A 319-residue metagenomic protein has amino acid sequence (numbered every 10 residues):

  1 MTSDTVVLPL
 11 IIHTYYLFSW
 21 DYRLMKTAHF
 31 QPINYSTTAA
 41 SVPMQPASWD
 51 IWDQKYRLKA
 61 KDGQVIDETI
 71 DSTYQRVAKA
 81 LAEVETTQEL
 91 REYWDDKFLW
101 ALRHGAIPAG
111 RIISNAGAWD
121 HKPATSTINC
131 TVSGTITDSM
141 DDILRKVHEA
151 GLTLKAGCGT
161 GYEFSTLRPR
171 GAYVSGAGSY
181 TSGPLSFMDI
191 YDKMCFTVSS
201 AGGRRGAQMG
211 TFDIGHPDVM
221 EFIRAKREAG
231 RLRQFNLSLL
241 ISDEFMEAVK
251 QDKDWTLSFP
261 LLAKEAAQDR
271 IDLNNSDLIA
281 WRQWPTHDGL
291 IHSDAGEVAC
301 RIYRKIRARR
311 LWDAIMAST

Functional and structural regions predicted by a protein language model:
T2-L8: Extreme N-terminal basic, low-complexity initiation segments that serve as generic localization/processing leaders
D4, H13-T319: Extended catalytic cores of very large enzyme megasubunits
